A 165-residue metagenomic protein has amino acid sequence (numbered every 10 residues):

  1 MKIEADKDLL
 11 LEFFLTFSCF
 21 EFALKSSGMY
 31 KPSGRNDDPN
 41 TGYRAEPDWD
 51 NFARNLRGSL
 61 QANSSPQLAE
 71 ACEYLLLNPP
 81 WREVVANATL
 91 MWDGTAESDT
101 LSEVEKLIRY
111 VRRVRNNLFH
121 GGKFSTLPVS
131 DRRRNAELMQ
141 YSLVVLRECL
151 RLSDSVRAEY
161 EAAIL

Functional and structural regions predicted by a protein language model:
M1-L10, F14: Charged alpha-helical initiation segments
A5-D8, F22, S26-R44, P80-L165: Polyanionic, low-complexity intrinsically disordered segments
L11-A71: N-terminal interaction/assembly modules
R54-L90, S125: Short, contiguous, well-structured surface segments enriched in hydrophobic/aromatic residues
